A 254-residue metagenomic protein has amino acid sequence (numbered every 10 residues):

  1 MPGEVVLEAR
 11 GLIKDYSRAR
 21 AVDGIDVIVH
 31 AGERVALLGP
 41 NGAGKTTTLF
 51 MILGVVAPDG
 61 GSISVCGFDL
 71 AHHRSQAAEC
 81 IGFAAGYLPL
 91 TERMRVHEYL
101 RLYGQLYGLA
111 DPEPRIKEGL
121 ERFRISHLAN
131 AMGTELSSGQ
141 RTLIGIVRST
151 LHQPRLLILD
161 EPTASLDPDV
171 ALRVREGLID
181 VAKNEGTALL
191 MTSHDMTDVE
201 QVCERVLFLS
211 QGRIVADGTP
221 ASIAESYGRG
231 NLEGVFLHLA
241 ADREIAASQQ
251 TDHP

Functional and structural regions predicted by a protein language model:
R101, Q105-L128: Conserved ABC ATPase "signature" region
M132-L136: Conserved ABC ATPase signature
Q153: Conserved catalytic motifs of ABC-family nucleotide-binding domains
L157-E161: Catalytic Walker B motif of ABC-type/P-loop ATPase nucleotide-binding domains
L172-N184: Helical segment within the ABC ATPase nucleotide-binding domain
D217-G218: ABC ATPase "signature
